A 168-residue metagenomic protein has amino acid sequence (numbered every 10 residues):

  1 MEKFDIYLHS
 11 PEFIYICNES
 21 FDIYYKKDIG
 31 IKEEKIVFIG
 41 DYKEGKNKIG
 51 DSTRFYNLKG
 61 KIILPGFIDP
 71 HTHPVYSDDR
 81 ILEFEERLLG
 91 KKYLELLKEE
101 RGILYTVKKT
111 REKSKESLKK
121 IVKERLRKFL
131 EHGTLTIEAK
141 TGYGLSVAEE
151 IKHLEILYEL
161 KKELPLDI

Functional and structural regions predicted by a protein language model:
M1-K48: N-terminal metal-binding scaffold of metallo-dependent hydrolase/deaminase domains
Y7, T53-N57: Conserved beta-strand scaffold positions in the cores of enzyme catalytic domains, especially in NTP/NDP-utilizing
Y7-H9, G30, I63, D69 (+1 more regions): Conserved beta-strand segments that form the floor/walls of ligand-binding pockets within enzyme and binding domains
I29, E34, G60, H71 (+3 more regions): Divalent metal-coordination and catalytic microenvironments
K35, R54, D167: Residues at the starts of beta-strands that form the adenosine-phosphate
K46-T53, R80, E85: A short, polar/charged loop-to-alpha-helix boundary motif
L58-K120: Metal-associated gating/positioning segment near the N- to mid-region
R80, R87, K108-I168: Active-site loop-helix segments enriched in His/Asp/Glu that coordinate and activate a nucleophilic water at divalent
